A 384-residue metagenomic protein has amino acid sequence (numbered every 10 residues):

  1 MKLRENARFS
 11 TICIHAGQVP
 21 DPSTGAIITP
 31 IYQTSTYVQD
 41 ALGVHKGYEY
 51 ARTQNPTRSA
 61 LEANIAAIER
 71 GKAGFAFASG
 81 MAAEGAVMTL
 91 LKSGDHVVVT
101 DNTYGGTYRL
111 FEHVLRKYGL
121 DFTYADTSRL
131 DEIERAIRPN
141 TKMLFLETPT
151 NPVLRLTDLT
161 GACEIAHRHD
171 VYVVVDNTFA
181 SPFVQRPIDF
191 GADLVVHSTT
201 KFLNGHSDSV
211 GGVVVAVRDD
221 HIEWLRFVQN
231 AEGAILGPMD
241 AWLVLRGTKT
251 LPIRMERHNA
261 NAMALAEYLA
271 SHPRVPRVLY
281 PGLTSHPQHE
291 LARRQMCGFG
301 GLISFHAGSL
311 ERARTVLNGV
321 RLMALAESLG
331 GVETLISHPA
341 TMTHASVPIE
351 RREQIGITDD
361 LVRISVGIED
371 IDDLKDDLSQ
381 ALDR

Functional and structural regions predicted by a protein language model:
K2-E5, H15, A73-R274, L279: Conserved PLP-enzyme active-site core in the AAT-like
K2-N55, L61-N64: N-terminal "arm"/small-domain region of PLP-dependent enzymes with the aminotransferase-like
S10-I27, E311-R351: C-terminal core of ALDH-fold dehydrogenases
T36-G85, T89-L90, G106-H113: Conserved N-terminal alpha-helix of the aminotransferase class I/II PLP-enzyme fold
T36-V38, A216-D220, T248, A307-E311: Short loop segments at secondary-structure junctions
D121, R135, P139, R254 (+2 more regions): PLP-dependent enzyme catalytic core of the Aspartate aminotransferase-like
V244-I253, G300-G308, R363-G367: Short, well-ordered beta-strand elements within core beta-sheets of diverse protein domains
M263-E327, V347-E353, S379: Conserved small-domain helix->loop->beta segment predominantly found in fold-type I
